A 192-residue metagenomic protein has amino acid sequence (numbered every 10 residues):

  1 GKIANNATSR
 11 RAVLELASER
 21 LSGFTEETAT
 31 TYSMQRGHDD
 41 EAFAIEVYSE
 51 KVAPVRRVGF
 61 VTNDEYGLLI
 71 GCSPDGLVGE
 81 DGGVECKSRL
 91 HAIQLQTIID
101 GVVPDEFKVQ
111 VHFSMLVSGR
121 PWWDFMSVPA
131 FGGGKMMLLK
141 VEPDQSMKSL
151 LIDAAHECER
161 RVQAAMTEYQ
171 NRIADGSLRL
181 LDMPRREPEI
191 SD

Functional and structural regions predicted by a protein language model:
G1-D192: Accessory terminal regions of nucleic-acid processing enzymes
